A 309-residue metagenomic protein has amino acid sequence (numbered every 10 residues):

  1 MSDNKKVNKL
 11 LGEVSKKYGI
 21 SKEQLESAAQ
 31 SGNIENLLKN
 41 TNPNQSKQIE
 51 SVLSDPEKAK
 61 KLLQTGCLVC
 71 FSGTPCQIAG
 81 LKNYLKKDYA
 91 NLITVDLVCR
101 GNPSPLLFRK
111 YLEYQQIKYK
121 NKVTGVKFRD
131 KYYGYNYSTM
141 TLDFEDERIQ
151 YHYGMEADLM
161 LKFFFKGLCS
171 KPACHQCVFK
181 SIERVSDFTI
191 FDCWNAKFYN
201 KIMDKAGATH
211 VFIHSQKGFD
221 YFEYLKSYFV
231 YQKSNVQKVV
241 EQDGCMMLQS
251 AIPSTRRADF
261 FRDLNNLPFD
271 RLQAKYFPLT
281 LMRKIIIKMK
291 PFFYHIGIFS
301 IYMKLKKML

Functional and structural regions predicted by a protein language model:
M1-L38: Extended, compositionally biased non-globular segments
K39-S54: Glycine-rich phosphate-binding "P-loop"
K60-Q64, A79-L85: Cofactor-cradling patches in redox/metallo enzymes
C67-G73, L92: Generic beta-sheet signal
F71-L81, G101-P103: Gly/Ser/Thr-rich loops at beta-strand to alpha-helix junctions that form or flank small-molecule/cofactor-binding
K82-I93, L112-I117: Short, surface-exposed basic-aromatic patches at helix termini and helix-loop junctions that form
I93-Y114: Short, flexible loop segments at boundaries between secondary-structure elements
N121-L309: Long, compositionally biased charged/polar accessory segments in the mid-to-C-terminal portions of proteins
